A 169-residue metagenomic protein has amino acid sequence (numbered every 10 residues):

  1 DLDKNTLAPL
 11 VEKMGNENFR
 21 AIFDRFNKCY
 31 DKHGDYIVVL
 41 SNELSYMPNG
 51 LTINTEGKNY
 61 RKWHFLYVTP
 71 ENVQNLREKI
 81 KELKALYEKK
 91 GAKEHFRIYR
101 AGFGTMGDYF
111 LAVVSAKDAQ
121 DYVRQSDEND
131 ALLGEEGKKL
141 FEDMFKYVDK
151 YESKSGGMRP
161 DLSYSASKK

Functional and structural regions predicted by a protein language model:
D1-K138, E142-K169: Short S/T/G/P-rich N-terminal loop/turn motif that feeds into the first structured element of a domain
